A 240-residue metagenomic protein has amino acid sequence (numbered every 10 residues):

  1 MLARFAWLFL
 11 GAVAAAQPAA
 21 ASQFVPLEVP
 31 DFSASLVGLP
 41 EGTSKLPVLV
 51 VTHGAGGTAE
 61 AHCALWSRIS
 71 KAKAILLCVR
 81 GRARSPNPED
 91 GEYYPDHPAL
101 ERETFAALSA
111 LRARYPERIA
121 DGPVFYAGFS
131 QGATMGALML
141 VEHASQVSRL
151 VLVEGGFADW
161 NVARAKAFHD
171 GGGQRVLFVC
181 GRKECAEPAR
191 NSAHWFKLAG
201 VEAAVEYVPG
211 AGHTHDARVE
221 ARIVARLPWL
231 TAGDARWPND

Functional and structural regions predicted by a protein language model:
A3-A15: Bacterial N-terminal signal peptides
Q23-L39, L46-I119: Serine-hydrolase catalytic machinery in alpha/beta-hydrolase-like enzymes
R80, A127, V153-E154, V179: Alpha/beta-hydrolase-fold catalytic nucleophile elbow
A127-G132, G136: Gly/Ala-rich beta-loop-alpha elbow adjacent to hydrolase catalytic centers
L138-S148: Conserved hydrolase catalytic core segment
Q146-F157: A conserved short beta-strand
G155-P228: The feature captures the conserved acid-bearing segment of alpha/beta-hydrolase catalytic domains
A199-V201, T231-D240: Alpha/beta-hydrolase-fold serine-hydrolase catalytic core, especially in secreted/extracellular enzymes
